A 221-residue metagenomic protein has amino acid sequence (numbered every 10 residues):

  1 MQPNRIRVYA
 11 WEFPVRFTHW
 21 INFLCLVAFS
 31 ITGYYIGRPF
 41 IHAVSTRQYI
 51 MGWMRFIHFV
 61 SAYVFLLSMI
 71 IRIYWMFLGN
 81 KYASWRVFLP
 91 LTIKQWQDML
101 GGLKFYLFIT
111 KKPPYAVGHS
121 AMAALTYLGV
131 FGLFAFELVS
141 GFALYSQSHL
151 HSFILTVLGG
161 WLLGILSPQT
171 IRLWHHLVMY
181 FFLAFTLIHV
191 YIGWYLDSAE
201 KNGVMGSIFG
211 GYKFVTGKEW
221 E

Functional and structural regions predicted by a protein language model:
M1-E221: Membrane-embedded alpha-helical bundles that constitute the cytochrome b-like, heme-associated redox core of multi-pass
